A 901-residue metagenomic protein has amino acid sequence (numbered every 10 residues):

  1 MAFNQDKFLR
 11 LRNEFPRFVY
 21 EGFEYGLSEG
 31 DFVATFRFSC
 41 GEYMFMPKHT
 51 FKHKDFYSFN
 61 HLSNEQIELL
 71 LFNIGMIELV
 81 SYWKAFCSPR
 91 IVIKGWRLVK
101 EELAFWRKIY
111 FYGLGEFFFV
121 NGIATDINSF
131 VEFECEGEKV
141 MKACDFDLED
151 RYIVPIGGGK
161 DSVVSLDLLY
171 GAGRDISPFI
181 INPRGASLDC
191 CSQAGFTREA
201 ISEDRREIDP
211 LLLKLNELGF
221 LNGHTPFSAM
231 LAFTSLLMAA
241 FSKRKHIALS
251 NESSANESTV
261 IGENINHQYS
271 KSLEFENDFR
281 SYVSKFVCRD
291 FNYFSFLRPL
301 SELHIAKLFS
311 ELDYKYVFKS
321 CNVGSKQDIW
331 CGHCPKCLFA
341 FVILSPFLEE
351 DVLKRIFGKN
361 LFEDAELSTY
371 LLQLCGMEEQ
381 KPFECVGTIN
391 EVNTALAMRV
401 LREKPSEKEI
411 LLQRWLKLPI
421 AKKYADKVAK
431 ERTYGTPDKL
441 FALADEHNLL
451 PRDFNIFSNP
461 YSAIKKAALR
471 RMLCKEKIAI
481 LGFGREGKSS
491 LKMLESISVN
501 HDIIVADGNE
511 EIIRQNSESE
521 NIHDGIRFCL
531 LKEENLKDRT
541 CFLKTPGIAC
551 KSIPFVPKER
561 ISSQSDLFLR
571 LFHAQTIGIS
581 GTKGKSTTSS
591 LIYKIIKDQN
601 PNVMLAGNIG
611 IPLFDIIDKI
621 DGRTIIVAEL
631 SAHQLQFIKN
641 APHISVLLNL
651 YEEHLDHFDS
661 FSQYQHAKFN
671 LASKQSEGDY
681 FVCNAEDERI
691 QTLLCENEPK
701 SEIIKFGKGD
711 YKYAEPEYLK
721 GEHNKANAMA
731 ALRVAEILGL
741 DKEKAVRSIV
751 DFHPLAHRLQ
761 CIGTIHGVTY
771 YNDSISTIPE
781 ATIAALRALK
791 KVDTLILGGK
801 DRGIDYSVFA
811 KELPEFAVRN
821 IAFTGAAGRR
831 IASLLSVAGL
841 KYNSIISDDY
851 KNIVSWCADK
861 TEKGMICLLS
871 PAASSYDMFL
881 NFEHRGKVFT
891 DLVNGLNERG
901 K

Functional and structural regions predicted by a protein language model:
M1-R151, L168-I208, K243, P460-R470: RNA-binding accessory domains that recognize and position tRNA/RNA substrates
A2-F36, S295-F296, S310-P460: ATP/NTP-dependent adenylation/nucleotidyl-transfer catalytic domains that generate, transfer, or process NMP-activated
K54-N64, N182-V317: ATP-dependent adenylate-handling ligase core
S177-N182, H501-G508, F681-A685, I796-L797 (+1 more regions): Short internal beta-strands
Y461-I497, H501-G578, V750, R758 (+1 more regions): Short, basic phosphate-binding NTP loop
M472-K477, S489-M493, I497, N602-V603 (+1 more regions): Nucleotide phosphate-binding/pyrophosphate-handling subdomain across enzymes that bind or process nucleotide phosphates
K492-S496, E534-R539, P546-A685, R689-K700 (+3 more regions): Phosphate-binding loop of NTP-binding sites
S517-E518, I526, S807-M865, K901: C-terminal helical cap/extension that packs against the catalytic core of soluble nucleotide-cofactor enzymes
